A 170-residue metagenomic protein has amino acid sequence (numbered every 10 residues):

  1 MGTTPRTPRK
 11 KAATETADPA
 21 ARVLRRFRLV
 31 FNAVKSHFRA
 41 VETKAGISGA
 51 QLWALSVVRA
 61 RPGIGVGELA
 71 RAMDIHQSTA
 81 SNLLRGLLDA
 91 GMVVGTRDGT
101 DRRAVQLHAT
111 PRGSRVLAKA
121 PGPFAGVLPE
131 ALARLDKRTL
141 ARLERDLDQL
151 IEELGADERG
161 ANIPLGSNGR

Functional and structural regions predicted by a protein language model:
M1-A45, R170: N-terminal leader segment of winged-helix/HTH proteins
G2, R6, R85-R145: Charged, amphipathic alpha-helical coiled-coil/dimerization segments
L24, R28-F31, Q51, T110 (+2 more regions): Generic structural concept
F27-V30, V34-V41, M73, V116 (+2 more regions): Alpha-helical linker/hinge and terminal dimerization helices associated with HTH transcriptional regulators
N32, S36-T79, A90, Q106 (+1 more regions): N-terminal helix-turn-helix DNA-binding core of bacterial DNA-binding proteins
A141-R170: Exposed, interaction-prone assembly regions rather than primary DNA-binding/catalytic cores
